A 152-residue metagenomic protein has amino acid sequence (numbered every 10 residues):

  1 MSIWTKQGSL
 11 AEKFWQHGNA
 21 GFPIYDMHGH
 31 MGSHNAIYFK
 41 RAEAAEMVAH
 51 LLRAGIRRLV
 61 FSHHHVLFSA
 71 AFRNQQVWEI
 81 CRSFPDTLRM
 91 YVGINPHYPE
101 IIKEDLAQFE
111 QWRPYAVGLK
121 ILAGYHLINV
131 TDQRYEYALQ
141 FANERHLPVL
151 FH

Functional and structural regions predicted by a protein language model:
M1-W78, A107: An N-terminally biased module of ancient metal coordination in phosphate/nucleic-acid-related enzymes
R57-R58, A71-F151: Active-site gating/metal-coordination segments in enzymes
